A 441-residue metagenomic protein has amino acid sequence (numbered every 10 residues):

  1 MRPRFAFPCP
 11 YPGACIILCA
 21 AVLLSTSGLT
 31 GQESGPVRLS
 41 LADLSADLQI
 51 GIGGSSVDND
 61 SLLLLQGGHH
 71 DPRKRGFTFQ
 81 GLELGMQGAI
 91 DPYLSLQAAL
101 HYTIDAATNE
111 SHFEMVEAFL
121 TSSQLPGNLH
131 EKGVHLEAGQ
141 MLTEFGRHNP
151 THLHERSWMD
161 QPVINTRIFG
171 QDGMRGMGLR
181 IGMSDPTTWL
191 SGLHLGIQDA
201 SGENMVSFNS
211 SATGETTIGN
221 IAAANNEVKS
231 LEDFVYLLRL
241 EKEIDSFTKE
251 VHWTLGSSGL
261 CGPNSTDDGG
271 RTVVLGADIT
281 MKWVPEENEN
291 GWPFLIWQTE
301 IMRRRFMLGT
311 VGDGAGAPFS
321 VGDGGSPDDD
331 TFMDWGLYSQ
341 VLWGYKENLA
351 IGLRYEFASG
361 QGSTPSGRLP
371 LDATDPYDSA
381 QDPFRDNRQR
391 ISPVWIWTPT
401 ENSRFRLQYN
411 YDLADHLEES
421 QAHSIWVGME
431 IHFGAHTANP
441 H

Functional and structural regions predicted by a protein language model:
G13-T26: Bacterial N-terminal signal peptides
E33-E203, N209, E232-T248, M333-W335 (+3 more regions): Outer membrane beta-barrel
V37-S45, S95, E131-H135, L190-H194 (+7 more regions): Outer-membrane beta-barrel architecture
L39, L62, E250-P383, Q389 (+1 more regions): Detector for outer-membrane/organellar transmembrane beta-barrel domains, recognizing the amphipathic beta-strand
D58-P72, T108-N109, G202-E227, D267 (+5 more regions): Solvent-exposed loop segments that connect transmembrane elements
Q97, H101-H112, Q171, S230-L231 (+3 more regions): Solvent-exposed loop/turn segments connecting transmembrane beta-strands in outer-membrane beta-barrel proteins
S211-V273: Loop-centered beta-sheet repeat module
I279, W397, Q421-H441: Outer-membrane beta-barrel "beta-signal"
